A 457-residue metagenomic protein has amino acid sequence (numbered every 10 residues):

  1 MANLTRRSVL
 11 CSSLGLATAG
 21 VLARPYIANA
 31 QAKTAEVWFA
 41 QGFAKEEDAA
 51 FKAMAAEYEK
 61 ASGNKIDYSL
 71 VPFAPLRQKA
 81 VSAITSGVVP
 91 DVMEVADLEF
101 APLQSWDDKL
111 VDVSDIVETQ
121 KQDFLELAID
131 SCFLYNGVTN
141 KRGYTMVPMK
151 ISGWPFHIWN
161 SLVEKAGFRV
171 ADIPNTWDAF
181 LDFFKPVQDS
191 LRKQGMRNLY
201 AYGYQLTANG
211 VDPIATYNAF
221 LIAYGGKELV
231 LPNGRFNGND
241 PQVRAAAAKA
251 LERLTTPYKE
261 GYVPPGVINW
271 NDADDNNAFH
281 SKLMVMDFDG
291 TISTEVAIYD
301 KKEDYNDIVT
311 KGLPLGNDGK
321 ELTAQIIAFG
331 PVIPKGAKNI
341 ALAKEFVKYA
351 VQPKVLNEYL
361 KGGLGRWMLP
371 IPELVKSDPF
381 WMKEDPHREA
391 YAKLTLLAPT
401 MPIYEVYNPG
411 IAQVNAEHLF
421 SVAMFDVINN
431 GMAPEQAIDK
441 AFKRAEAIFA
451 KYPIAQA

Functional and structural regions predicted by a protein language model:
A2, S8-A30: N-terminal export signals
Y26, N136-M149, W154, A179-N237: Extracytoplasmic/periplasmic solute-binding protein
K33, A53, E57-S131, E164-G167 (+4 more regions): Extracytoplasmic "Venus flytrap"/periplasmic binding protein-like
A35-F51, S152, V211, I411: Extracytoplasmic "Venus flytrap"
K65, E164, D189, T256-K259 (+1 more regions): Conserved C-terminal helix/tail region of periplasmic/extracytoplasmic solute-binding proteins
L98-P155, P213-T216, D307-L313, M382-E384 (+1 more regions): Hinge/lid segment of periplasmic solute-binding proteins
E118, I292-D304, N317-L419, I454-Q456: C-terminal lobe and pocket-closing loops of periplasmic/extracytoplasmic Venus-flytrap solute-binding proteins
D182-Q188, Y224, L231-I268, L313: Glycine-centered hinge/linker elements that transmit conformational signals in sensory and ligand-binding systems
